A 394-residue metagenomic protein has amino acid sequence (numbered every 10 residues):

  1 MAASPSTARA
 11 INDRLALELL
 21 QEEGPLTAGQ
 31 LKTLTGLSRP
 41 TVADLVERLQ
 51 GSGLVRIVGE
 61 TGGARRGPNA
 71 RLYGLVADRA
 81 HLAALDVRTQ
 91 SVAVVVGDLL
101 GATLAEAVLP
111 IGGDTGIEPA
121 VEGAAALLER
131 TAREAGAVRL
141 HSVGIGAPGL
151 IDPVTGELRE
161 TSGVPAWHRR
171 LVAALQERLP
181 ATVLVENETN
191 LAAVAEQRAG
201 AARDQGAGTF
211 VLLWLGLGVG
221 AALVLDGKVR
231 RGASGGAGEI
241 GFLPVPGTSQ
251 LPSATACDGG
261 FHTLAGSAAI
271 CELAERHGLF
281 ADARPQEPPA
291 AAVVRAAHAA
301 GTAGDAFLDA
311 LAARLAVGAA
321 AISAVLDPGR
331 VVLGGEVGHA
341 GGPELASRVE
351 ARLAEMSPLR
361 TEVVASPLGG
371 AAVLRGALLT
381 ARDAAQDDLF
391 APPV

Functional and structural regions predicted by a protein language model:
M1-T61, R65-P110, T115-R139, L179 (+2 more regions): ATP-binding/phosphotransfer module of carbohydrate and carboxylate kinases, centering on a glycine-rich
L85, R139-G144, L150-G260, S267 (+1 more regions): Phosphate-binding/catalytic loop of phosphoryl-transfer enzymes
